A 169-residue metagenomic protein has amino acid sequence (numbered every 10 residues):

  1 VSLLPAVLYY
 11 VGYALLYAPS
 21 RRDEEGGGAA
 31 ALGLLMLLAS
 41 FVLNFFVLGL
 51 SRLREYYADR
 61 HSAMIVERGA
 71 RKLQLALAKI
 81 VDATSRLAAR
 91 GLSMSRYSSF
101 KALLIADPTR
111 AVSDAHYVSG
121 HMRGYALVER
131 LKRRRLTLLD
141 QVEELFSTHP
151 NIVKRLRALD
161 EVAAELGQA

Functional and structural regions predicted by a protein language model:
V1-L103, D107-A111, K132-T148, A164: A Zn2+-metalloprotease active-site environment signal
V112-A115, E129: Von Willebrand factor type A / integrin I
D114-V118, R157: Short conserved micro-motifs at the rims of enzyme active sites and ligand-binding pockets
Y117-G124, K132, V142: C-terminal, low-complexity/hydrophilic appendages and adjacent surface loops of extracellular/periplasmic anionic
I152-D160: Amphipathic alpha-helical oligomerization/assembly segments
V162-A169: Eukaryotic non-globular, compositionally biased segments
